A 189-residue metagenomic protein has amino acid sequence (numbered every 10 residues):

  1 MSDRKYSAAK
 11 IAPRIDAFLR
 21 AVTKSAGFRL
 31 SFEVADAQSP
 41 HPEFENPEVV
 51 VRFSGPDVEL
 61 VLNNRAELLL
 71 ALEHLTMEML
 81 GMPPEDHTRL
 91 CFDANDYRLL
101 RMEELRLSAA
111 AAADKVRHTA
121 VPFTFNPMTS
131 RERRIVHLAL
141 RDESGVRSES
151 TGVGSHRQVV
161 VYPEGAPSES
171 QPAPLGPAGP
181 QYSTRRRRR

Functional and structural regions predicted by a protein language model:
M1-R189: RNA-contacting regions in translation and RNA-metabolism proteins, encompassing KH/S1 modules where present
